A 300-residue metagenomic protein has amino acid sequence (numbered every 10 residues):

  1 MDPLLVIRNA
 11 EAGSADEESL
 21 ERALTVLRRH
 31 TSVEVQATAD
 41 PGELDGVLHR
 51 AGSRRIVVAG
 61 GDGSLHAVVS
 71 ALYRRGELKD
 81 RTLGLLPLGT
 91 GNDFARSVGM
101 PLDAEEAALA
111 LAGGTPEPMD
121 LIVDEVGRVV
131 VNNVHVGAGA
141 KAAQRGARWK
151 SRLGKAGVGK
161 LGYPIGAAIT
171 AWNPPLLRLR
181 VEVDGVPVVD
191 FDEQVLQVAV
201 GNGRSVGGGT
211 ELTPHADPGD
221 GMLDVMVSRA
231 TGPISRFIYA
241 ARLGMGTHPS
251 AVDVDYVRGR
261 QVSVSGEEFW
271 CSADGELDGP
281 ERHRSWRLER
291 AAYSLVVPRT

Functional and structural regions predicted by a protein language model:
M1-A59, H66, A71, E105: ATP/NTP phosphate-donor binding region
L5-R8, E17, E21, V35-T38 (+1 more regions): Catalytic core of DAGKc-family lipid kinases
I7-R8, G60, R229, G266: Short beta-strand/turn micro-motifs composed of small residues that flank or help shape donor/cofactor-binding pockets
A10, A59-G61, L86-L88, N202: Glycine-rich beta-strand-to-loop/alpha-helix junction loops that act as flexible
G13-E17, G207, L295: Short N-terminal binding/cap micro-motifs at the start of the first secondary-structure element
D16-E17, A67-V69, A95-R96, K141 (+3 more regions): Short glycine-/acidic-enriched loop or helix-start segments at secondary-structure transitions that form or flank
H135, G139, A199-P214, L277: Glycine-rich phosphate/pyrophosphate-binding beta-alpha loops
V183-D190, E211, D217-T300: ATP/nucleoside-binding phosphotransfer catalytic cores, i.e., glycine-rich phosphate-binding loops
